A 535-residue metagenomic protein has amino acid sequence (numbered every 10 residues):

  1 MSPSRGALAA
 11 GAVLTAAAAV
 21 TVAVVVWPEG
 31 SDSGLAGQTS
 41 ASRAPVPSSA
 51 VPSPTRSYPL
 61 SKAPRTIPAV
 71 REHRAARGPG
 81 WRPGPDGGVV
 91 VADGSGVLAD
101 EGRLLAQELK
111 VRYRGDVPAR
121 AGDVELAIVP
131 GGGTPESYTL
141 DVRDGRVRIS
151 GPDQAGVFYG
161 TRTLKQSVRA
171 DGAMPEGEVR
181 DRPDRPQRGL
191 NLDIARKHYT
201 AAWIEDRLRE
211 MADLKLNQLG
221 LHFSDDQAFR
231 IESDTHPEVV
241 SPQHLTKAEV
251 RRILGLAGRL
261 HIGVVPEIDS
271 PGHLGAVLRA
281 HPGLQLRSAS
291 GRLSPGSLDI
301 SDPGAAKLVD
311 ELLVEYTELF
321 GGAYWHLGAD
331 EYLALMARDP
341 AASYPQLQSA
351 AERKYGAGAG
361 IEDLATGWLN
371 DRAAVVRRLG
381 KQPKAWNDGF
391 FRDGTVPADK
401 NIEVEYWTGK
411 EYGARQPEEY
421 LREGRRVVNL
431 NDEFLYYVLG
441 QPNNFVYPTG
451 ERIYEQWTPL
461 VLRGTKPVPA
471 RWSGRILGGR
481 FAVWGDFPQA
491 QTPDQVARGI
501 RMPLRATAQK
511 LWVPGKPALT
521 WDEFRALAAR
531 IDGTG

Functional and structural regions predicted by a protein language model:
S2-P152, T163-L164, A173-P175, A385-F390: Acidic, contiguous N-terminal accessory segments
L8, R114, P383-D388, P397-G535: Flexible, acidic glycine-rich loops studded with aromatic residues
V89, D153, L190, M211 (+6 more regions): Conserved, mostly hydrophobic/aromatic
G96-R103, A155-F158, H198, A202 (+8 more regions): Soluble non-cytosolic domains of exported or imported proteins
P135-A306, V314-Y324, P340, F487: Feature activates predominantly on carbohydrate-active enzymes
Q187-N191, Q218-G220, H261-V265, Y324-H326 (+4 more regions): Structural preference for beta-strand elements that scaffold enzyme active sites
A195, S224-A228, E267-H273, D330-A334 (+4 more regions): Active-site beta-loop-alpha junctions enriched in small/polar residues
P295-I402, W407, Y412-E419: Active-site neighborhood of glycoside hydrolase catalytic domains
